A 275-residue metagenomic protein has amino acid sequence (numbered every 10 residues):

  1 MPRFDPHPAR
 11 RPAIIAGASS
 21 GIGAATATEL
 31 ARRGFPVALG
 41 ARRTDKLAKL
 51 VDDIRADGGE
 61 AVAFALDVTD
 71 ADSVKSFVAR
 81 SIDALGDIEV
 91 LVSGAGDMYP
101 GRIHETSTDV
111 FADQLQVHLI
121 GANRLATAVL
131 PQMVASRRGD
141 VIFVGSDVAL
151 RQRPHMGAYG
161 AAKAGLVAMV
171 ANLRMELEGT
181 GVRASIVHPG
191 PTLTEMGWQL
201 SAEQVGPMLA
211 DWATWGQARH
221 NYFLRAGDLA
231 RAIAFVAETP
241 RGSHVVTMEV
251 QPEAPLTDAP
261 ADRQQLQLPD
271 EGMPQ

Functional and structural regions predicted by a protein language model:
S19-S20: Conserved glycine-rich cofactor-binding loop
R33-L50: Conserved glycine-rich Rossmann-like NAD(P)H-binding loop of the short-chain dehydrogenase/reductase
R102-I103, S107-L115: Substrate-binding pocket helix/loop in short-chain dehydrogenase/reductase
T106, Q152-G160, N172: Active-site loop-to-helix junction immediately N-terminal to the catalytic Tyr of the SDR YXXXK motif in Rossmann-fold
A126, A162: Active-site helix of classical SDR
S146: Residue(s) in the substrate-gating loop at a strand-loop-helix junction that position the organic substrate next
I186, V205-A259, R263: C-terminal helical subdomain
